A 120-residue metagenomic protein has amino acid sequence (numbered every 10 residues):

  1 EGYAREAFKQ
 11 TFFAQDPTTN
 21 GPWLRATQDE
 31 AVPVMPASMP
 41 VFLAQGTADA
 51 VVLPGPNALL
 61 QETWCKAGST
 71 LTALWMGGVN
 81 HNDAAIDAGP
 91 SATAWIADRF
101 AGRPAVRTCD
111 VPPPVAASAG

Functional and structural regions predicted by a protein language model:
E1-V32: Accessory cap/linker subdomain of secreted extracellular hydrolases
G2, E6-A7, P17, P36 (+3 more regions): Generic detection of intrinsically disordered/low-complexity segments and helix-coil linkers/edges
P17, G21, P54, I86: Electropositive phosphate-/nucleotide-binding environments in soluble metabolic enzymes
R25, F42, A58-G120: C-terminal catalytic histidine-bearing segment of alpha/beta-hydrolase fold enzymes
P33-A37, A67: A structural signal for short secondary-structure junctions
A37, F42-D49: Short beta-strand/loop motif that positions the catalytic acidic residue of the alpha/beta-hydrolase fold
T47-V52, N82: Acidic catalytic loop of the alpha/beta-hydrolase fold
